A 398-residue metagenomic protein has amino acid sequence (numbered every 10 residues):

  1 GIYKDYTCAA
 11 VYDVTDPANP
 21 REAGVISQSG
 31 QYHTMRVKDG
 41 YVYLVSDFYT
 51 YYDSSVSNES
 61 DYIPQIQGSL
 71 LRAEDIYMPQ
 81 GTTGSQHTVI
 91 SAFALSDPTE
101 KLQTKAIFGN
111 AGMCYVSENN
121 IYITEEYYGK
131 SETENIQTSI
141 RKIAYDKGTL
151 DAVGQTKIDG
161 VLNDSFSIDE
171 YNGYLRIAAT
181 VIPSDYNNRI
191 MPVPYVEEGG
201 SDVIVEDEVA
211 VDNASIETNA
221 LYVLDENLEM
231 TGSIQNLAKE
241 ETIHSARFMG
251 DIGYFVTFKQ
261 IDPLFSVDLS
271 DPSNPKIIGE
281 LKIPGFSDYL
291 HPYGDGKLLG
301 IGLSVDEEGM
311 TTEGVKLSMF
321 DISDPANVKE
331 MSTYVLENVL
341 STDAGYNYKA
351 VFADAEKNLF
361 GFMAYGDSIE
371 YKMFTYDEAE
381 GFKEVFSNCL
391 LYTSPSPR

Functional and structural regions predicted by a protein language model:
G1-I2, Y49-T82, E126-E134, T180-A214 (+1 more regions): Short, conserved, GDST-rich strand-edge loop motifs in beta-rich repeat architectures
Y3-V56: Hydrophobic or amphipathic alpha-helical targeting/insertion segments
K4-T15, S85-L95, Q137-D146, I216-N227 (+2 more regions): Beta-propeller blade signature
E22-G24, K101-K105, V153-K157, T231-N236 (+4 more regions): A short beta-strand motif characteristic of beta-propeller blades
S27-Y32, F108-G112, D159-L162, L237-E241 (+3 more regions): Short coil/turn segments at the loop-to-beta-strand junctions that recur within blades of beta-propeller repeat folds
R36, Y115, S167-Y171, R247 (+3 more regions): Structural signature of eukaryotic scaffold interfaces centered on beta-propeller domains
G309-V315, A344-Y376: Loop/turn-rich, solvent-exposed surfaces of beta-rich toroidal or solenoidal domains
Y392-P397: Conserved small/polar residues in nucleotide/adenosyl-binding loops
